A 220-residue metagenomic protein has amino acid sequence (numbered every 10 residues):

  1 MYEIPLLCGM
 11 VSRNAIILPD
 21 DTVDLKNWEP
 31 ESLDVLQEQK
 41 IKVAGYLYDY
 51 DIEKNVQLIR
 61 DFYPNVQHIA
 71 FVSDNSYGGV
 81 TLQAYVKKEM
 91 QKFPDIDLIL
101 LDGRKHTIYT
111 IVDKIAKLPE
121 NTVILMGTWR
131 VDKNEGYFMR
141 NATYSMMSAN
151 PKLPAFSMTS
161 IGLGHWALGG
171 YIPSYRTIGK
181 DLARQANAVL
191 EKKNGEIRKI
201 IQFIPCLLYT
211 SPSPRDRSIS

Functional and structural regions predicted by a protein language model:
M1, L7-G9, H68-S73, I99-L101 (+2 more regions): Periplasmic-binding protein-like
M1-L25, Y137, N141: Beta-alpha junction/loop-to-helix N-cap segments that form part of ligand/metal-binding clefts
N14-P19, V23-L36, A44-V66, S174-E191: Hydrophobic alpha-helical segments within soluble ligand-binding/sensing domains
V35-M90, R198-L208: An alpha-beta-alpha
K42, M90-G103: Short beta-strand elements in bilobed, periplasmic/extracellular small-molecule ligand-binding domains
K105-K193: Membrane-proximal low-complexity regions enriched in glycine and acidic/polar residues
Y209-D216: Conserved small/polar residues in nucleotide/adenosyl-binding loops
